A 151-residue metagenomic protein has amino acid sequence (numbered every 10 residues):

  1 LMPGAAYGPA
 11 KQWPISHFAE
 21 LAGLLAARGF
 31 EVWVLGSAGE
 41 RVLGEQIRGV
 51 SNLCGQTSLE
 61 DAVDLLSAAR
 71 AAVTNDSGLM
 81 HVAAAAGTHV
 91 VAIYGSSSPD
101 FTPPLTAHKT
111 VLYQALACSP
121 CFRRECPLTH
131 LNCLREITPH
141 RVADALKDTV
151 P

Functional and structural regions predicted by a protein language model:
L1-G8: Conserved donor-binding/catalytic core segment of Leloir-type glycosyltransferases
P3, G36, C54, Y113-Q114: Pocket-edge structural micro-motifs
G8, R41, L59, P99-D100 (+1 more regions): Flexible, glycine-rich phosphate/dinucleotide-binding loops and adjacent beta-alpha linkers at cofactor/substrate
P9-W13: Glycine/threonine-rich flexible loop motifs
P14-G95: Donor-binding and catalytic core of enzymes assembling or modifying cell-surface/extracellular glycoconjugates
R48, N52-L53, A84-V150: Nucleotide-sugar donor-binding patch of glycosyltransferase catalytic domains
